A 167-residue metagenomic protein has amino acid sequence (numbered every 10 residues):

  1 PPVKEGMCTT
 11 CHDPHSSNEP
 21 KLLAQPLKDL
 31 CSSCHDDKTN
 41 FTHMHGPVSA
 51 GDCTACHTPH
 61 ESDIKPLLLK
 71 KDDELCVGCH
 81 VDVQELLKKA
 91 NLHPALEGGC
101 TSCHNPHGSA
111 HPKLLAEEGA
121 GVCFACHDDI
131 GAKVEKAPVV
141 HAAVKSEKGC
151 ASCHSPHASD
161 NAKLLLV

Functional and structural regions predicted by a protein language model:
P1-V167: Inter-heme linker and motif-flanking segments adjacent to c-type heme-binding CXXCH motifs in c-type cytochromes
